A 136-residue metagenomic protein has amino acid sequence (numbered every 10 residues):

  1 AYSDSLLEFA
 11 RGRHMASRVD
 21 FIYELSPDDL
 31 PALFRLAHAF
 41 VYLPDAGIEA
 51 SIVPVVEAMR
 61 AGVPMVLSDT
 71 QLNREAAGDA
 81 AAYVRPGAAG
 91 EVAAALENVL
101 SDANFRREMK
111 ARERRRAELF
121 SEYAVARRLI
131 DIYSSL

Functional and structural regions predicted by a protein language model:
S3-L25: Nucleotide-activated donor-binding/catalytic signature segment of Leloir-type glycosyltransferases, i.e., the conserved
L6, F21, P27-L30, V55 (+1 more regions): Acidic, amphipathic alpha-helical patches
E24, A32-A37: Short alpha-helical donor nucleotide-sugar binding micro-motif in glycosyltransferases
P31, V53-R60, Q71-E75: Short alpha-helical segment that forms part of, or immediately flanks, the ligand-binding pocket in carbohydrate-active
R35-A50, V63-P64: Acidic donor-binding loop of glycosyltransferase active sites
D45, V63-A77, P86-A88: Short glycine-rich donor-binding/catalytic loop of glycosyltransferases that coordinates the nucleotide-sugar
A81-A89, N98-A103: Conserved acidic donor-binding segment of nucleotide-sugar-dependent glycosyltransferases
N104-S134: A charged, aromatic-enriched C-terminal amphipathic alpha-helix characteristic of glycosyltransferases across folds
